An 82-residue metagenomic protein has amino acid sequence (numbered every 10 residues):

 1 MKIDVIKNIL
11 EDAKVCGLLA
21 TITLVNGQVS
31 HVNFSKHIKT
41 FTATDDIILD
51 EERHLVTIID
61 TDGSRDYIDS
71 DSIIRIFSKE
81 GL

Functional and structural regions predicted by a protein language model:
M1, I38-L49, R75-L82: Short, surface-exposed linear segments at secondary-structure transitions and domain or protein termini
M1-S30, I76, L82: Short glycine-rich, low-complexity segments
I3, L19-T21, D45-I47, L55-I59 (+1 more regions): Assembly/interface hotspot detector across virion components, adhesins/toxins, and nucleic-acid enzymes
N26-R65: Acidic, low-complexity, intrinsically disordered interaction modules
D60-L82: Short, compact, well-ordered microdomains
